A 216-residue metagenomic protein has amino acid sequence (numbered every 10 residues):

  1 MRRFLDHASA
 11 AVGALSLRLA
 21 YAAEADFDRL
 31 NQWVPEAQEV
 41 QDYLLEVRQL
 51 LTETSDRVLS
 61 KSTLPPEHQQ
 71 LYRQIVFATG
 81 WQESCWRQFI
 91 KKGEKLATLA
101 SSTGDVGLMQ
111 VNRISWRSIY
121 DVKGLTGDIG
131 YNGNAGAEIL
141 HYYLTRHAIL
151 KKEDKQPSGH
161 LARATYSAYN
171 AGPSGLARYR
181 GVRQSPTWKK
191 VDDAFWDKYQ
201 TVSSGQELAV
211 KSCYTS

Functional and structural regions predicted by a protein language model:
M1-R18: Extreme N-terminal leader/anchor segments
Y21-S216: Catalytic glycan-binding domains that act on GlcNAc-containing polysaccharides
